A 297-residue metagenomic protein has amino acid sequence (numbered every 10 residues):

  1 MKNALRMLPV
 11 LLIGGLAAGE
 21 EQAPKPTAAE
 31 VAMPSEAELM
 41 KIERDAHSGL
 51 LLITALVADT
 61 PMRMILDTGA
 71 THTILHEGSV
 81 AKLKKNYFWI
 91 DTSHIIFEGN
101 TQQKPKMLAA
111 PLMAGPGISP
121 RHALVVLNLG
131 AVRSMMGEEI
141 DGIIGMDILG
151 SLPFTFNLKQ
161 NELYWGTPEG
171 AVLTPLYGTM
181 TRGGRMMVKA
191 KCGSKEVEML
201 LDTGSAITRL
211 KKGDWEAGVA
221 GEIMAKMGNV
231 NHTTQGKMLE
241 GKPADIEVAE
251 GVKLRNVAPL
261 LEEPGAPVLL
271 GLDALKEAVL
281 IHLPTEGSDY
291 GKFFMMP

Functional and structural regions predicted by a protein language model:
K2-V10: Sec-dependent signal peptide recognition, specifically the positively charged N-region followed immediately by
V10-A18: Hydrophobic h-region of N-terminal signal peptides that target proteins for export in Gram-negative bacteria
G19-P297: Pepsin/retropepsin-fold aspartyl endopeptidases
